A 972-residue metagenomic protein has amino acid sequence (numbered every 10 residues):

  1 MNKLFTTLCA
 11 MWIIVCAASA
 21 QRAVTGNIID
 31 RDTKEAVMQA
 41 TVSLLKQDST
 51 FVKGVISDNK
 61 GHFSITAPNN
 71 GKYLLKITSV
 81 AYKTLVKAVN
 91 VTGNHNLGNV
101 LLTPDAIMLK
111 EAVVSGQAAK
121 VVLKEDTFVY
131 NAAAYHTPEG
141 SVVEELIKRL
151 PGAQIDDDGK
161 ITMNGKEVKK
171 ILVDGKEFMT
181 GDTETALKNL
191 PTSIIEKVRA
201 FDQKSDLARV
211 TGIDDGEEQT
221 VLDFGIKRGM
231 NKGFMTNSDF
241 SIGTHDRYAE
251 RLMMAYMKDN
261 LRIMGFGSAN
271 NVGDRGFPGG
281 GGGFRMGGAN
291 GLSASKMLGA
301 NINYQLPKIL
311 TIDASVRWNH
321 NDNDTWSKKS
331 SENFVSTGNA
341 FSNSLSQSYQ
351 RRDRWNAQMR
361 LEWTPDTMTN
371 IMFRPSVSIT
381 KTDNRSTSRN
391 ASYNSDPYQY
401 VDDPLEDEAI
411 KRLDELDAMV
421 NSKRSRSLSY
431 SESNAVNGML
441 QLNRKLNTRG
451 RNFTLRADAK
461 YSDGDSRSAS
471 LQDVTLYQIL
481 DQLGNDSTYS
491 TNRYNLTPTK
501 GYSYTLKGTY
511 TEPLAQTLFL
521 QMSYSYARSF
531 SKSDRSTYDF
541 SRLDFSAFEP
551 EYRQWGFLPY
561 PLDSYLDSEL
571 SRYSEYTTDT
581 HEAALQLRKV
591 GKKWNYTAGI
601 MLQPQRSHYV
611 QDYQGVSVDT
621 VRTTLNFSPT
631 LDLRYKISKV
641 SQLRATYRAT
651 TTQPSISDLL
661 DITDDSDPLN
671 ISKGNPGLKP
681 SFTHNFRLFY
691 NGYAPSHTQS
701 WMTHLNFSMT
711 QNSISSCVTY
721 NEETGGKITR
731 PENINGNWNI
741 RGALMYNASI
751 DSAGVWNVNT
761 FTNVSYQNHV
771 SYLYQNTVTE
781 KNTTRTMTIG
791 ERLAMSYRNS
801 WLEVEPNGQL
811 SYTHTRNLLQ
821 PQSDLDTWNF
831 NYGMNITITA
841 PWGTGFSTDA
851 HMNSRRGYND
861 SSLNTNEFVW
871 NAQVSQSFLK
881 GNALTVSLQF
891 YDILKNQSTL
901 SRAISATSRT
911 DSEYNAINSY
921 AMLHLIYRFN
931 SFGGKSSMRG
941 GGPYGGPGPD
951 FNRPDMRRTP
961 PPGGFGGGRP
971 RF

Functional and structural regions predicted by a protein language model:
N27-V37: Structural motif
I29, S43-L45, T78-Y82, T92-H136 (+5 more regions): Short, acidic, small-residue-rich periplasmic hinge/interaction motif at the N-terminus of Gram-negative outer-membrane
V37-M38, S64-K72: Short Pro-Gly-centered beta-turn/loop motif in secreted/extracellular proteins
L45-T50, K72-A88: A short, solvent-exposed loop/turn motif at the edges and junctions of modular extracellular/periplasmic domains
Q47-H62: Short, acidic Ser/Thr/Gly-rich low-complexity loop/linker segments typical of extracellular and cell-surface proteins
T127-L150, T162-M163, V173-F178, G225 (+2 more regions): Short, polar/charged loop or turn motifs at beta-strand boundaries
K160-A208, V221-R228, L261: Periplasmic plug
G181-T183, K204-D246, N260-F972: Primarily recognizes Gram-negative and organellar outer-membrane beta-barrels
